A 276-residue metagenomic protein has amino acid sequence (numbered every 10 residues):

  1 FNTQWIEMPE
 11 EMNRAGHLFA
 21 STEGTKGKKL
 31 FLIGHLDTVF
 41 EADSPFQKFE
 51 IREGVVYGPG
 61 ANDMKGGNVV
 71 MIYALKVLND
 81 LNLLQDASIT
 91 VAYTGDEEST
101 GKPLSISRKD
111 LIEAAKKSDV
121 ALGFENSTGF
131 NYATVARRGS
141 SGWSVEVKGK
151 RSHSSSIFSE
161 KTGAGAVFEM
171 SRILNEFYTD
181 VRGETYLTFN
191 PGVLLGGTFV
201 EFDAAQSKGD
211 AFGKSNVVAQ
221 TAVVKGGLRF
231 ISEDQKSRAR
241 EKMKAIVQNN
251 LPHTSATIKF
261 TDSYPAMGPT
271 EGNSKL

Functional and structural regions predicted by a protein language model:
F1-P59, N79-Q85: Acidic/His- and Gly-rich active-site-bordering loop/insert found across diverse amide/peptide-bond hydrolases
Q4, F31, T90-A92, N190 (+1 more regions): A structural signal for isolated positions on well-ordered beta-strands in alpha/beta enzyme cores
W5-E7, Y93, D262: Residue-level recognition of beta-strand->loop/alpha-helix junctions
A20, L32-H35, M71, V91 (+4 more regions): Buried hydrophobic positions in well-ordered alpha/beta secondary-structure cores of metabolic enzymes
K29-F31, V56, D119-G123, G142-S144: Short glycine-aspartate micro-motif
V56-V69, E160-V167: Short, conserved micro-motifs enriched in small and acidic residues
M64-R138, F199-A204: Acidic/histidine-rich catalytic neighborhood of metal-dependent amide-processing enzymes
N126-S127, V135, G142-L276: Metal-dependent amide/peptide-bond hydrolase catalytic core, centered on the "pita-bread" metallohydrolase fold
